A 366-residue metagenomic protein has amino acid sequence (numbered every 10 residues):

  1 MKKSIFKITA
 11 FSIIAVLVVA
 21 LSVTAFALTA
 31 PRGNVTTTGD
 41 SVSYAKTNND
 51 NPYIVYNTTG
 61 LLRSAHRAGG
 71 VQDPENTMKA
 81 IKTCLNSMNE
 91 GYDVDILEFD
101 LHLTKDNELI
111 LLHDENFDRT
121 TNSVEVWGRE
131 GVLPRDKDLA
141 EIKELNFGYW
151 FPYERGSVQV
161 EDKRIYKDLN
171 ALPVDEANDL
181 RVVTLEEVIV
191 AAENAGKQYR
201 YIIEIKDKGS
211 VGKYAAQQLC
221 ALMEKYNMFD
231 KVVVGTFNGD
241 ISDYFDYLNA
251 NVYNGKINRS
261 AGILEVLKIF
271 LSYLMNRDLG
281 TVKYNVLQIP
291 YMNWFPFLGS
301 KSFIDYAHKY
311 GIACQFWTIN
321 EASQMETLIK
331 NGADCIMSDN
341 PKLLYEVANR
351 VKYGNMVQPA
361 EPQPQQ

Functional and structural regions predicted by a protein language model:
K2-Q366: Phosphate-group recognition and catalysis centered on beta-loop-alpha active-site segments
